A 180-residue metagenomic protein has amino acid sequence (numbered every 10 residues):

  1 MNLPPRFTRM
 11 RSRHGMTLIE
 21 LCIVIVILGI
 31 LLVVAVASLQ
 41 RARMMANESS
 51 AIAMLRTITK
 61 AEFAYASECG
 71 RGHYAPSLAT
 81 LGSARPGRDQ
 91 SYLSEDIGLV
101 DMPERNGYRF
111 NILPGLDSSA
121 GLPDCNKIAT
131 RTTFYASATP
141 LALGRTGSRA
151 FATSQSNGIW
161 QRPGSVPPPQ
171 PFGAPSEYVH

Functional and structural regions predicted by a protein language model:
M1-M16: N-terminal leader/signal peptides at the extreme start of proteins
S12-L39: N-terminal single-pass transmembrane signal-anchor helix
E20, E48, E62: Acidic-residue sensor for enzyme active/binding pockets
S38-L55: Aliphatic-rich helix starts adjacent to a transmembrane/signal segment
T57-R149, T153-G158, P163, S176-H180: Extracellular/periplasmic head regions of type IV pilus-like filament subunits
V166-P169: A short acidic/small-residue loop/turn micro-motif
